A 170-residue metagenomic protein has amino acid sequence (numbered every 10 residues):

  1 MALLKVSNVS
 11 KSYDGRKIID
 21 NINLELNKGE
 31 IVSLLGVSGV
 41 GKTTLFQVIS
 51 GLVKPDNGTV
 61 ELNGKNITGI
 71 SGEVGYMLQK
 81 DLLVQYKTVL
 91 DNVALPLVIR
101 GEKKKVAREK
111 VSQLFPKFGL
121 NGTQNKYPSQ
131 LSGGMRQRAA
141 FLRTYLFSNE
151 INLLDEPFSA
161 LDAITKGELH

Functional and structural regions predicted by a protein language model:
L35-V37: The feature captures the beta-strand-to-loop junction immediately N-terminal to the Walker
S50: Helix-to-loop junction immediately C-terminal to a conserved catalytic motif
G58-I70: Conserved ABC transporter NBD signature motif
V98, K105-T123: Conserved ABC ATPase "signature" region
Y127-L131, M135: Conserved ABC ATPase signature
L146-E150: A short, proline-enriched helix->beta-strand linker immediately N-terminal to the Walker B motif in ABC-type P-loop
